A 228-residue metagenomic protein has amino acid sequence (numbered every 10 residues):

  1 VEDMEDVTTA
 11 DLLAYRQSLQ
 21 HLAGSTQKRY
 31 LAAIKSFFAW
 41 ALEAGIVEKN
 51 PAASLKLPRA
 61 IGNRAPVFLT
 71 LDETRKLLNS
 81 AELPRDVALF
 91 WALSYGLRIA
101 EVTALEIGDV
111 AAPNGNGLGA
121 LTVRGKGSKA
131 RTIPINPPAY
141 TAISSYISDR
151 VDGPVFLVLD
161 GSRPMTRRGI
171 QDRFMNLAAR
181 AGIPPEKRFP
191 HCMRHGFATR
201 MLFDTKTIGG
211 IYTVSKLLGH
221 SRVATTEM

Functional and structural regions predicted by a protein language model:
V1-M228: Conserved catalytic core of the tyrosine transesterase superfamily
